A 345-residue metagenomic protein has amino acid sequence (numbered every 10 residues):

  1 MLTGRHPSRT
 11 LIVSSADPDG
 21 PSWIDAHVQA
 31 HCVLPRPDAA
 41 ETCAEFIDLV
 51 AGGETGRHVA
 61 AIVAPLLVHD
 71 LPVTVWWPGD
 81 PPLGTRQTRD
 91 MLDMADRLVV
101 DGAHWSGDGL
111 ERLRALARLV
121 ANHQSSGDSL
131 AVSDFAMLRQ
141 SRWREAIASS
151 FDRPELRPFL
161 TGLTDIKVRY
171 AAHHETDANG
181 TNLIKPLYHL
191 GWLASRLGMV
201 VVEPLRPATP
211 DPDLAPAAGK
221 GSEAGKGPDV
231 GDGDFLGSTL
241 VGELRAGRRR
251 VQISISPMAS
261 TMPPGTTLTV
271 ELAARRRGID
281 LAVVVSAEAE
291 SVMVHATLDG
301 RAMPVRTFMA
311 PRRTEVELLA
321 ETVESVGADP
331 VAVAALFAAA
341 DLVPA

Functional and structural regions predicted by a protein language model:
M1-Q87, L92-D93: An N-terminal, globular interaction/scaffold subdomain
M1-T10, V28, C32, L187-S195 (+3 more regions): C-terminal structured domains
L2-I12, L67-V73, D93-V99, R118-S126 (+2 more regions): Structural alpha-beta junctions
R9-P18, W76-G79, V100-W105, Q124-L130 (+1 more regions): A generic structural motif
A39, R153-G162, M258-T267: Short, surface-exposed loop and linker segments with low hydrophobicity and enrichment for Pro/Ser/Thr
G52-G56, S133, M137, T176-L183: Short, charged/polar micro-motifs that form catalytic or ligand-binding hotspots
A61-T161: Conserved, well-structured core segments that form the ligand-binding/active-site neighborhood of functional domains
Q140-G219, G233-L236: ATP/pyrophosphate-binding catalytic subdomain of soluble kinases
